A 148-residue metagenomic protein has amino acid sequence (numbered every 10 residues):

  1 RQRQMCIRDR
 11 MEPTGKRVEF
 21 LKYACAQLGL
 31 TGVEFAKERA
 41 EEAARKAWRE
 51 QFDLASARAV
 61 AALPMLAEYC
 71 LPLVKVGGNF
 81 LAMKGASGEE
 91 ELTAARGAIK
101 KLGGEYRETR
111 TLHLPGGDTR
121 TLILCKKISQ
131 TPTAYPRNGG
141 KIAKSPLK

Functional and structural regions predicted by a protein language model:
Q2-I7: Short, small-residue-biased leader/transition segments that mark boundaries at the very start of proteins
R8-E12: Conserved SAM-binding motif I beta-strand of class I
R17-E19, G88, L92: Short alpha-helix immediately C-terminal to the canonical SAM-binding loop
G29-A40: Conserved SAM-binding strand-loop segment of SAM-dependent methyltransferases
E41-L54: A short acidic, Gly/Pro-enriched loop at the edge of an enzyme's catalytic core that lines a small-molecule cofactor
F52-A67, L71-P72, L81-A82, A86: A short SAM/SAH-binding and catalytic strip from SAM-dependent methyltransferases
V74-V76: Helix-to-beta-strand junctions that scaffold the AdoMet/dcAdoMet cofactor pocket in Class I SAM-dependent enzymes
T93-K148: SAM/dcSAM-binding transferase cores
